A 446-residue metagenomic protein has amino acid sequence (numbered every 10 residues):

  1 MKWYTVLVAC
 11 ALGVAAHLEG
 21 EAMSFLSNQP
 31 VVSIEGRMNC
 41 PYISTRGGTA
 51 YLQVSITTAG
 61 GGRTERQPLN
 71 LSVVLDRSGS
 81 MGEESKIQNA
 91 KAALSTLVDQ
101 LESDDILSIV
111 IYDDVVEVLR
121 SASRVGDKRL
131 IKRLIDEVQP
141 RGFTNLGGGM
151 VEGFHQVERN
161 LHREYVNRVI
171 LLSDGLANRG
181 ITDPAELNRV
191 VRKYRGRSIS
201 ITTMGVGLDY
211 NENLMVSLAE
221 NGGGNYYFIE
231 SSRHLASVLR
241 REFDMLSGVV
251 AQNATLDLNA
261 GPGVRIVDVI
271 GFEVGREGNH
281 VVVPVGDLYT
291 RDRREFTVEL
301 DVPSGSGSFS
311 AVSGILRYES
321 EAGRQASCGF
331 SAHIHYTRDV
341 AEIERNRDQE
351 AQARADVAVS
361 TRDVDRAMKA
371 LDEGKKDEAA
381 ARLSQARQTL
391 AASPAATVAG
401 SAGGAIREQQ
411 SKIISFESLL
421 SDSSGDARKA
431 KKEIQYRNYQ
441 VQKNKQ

Functional and structural regions predicted by a protein language model:
M1-Y4: Positively charged n-region of N-terminal signal peptides that target proteins for export
V6-A15: Bacterial N-terminal signal peptides
A16-S24: Boundary at the C-terminal end of the N-terminal hydrophobic targeting segment
E21, V302-Q446: Long, acidic serine/threonine- and proline-rich intrinsically disordered regions
M23-P30, I34-T255, P303-S306, R387-Q388 (+1 more regions): Exposed acidic/Ser/Thr-rich ligand/metal-binding surfaces
T255, N259-G278: A surface/secretory-pathway sequence property marking extracellular, secreted, or lumenal proteins enriched
I270-R293: Extracellular adhesion/glycan-binding regions together with long Ser/Thr- and acidic-residue-rich low-complexity tracts
Y289-G307: Low-complexity, intrinsically disordered segments enriched in Ser/Thr together with acidic residues
